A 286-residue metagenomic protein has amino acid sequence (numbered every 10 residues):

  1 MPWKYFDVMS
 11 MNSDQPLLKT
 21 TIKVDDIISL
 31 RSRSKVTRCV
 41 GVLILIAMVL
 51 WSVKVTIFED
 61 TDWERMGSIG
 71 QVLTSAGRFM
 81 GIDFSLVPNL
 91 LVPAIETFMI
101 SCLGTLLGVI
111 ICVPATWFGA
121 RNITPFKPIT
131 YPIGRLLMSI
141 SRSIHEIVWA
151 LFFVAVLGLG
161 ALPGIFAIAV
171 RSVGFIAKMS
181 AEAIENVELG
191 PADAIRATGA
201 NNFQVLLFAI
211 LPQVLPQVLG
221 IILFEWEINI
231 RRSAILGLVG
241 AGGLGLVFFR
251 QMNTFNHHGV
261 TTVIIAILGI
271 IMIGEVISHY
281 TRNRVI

Functional and structural regions predicted by a protein language model:
P2-L106, V113-P114, F118, N122 (+1 more regions): N-terminal, non-cleaved signal-anchor transmembrane helix
V87, L91, I95, F126-I133 (+7 more regions): Alpha-helical membrane-protein architecture signal
T105-V113, W117, R121, I147 (+6 more regions): Hydrophobic positions within alpha-helical transmembrane segments of bacterial inner-membrane proteins
A115-A150, M179-E182: Cytoplasmic-entry segments and transmembrane alpha-helices of multi-pass inner-membrane transporters
M138-S172: Generic hydrophobic transmembrane alpha-helix motif, especially the helices
A155, N229-I267, I286: Glycine-rich helix-loop "coupling/hinge" segments at transmembrane-helix boundaries in multipass transporters
L159-E225, V276: Membrane-cytosol interface at the C-terminal ends of specific transmembrane alpha-helices in multi-pass membrane
G220, T261-I286: C-terminal transmembrane helix and the adjacent membrane-cytosol boundary/short C-terminal tail of inner/organellar
